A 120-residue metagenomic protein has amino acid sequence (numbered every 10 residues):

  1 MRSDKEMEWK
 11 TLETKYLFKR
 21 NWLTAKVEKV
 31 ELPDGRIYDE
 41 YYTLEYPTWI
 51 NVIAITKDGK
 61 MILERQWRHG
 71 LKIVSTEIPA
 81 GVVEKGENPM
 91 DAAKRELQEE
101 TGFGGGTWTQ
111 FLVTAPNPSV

Functional and structural regions predicted by a protein language model:
R2-Y16: Extended interaction-bearing regions that mediate binding to partners or small molecules
K5-E6, K19-T24, K72: A short, polar/charged loop/turn motif at coil->beta-strand junctions and beta-hairpin connectors
E6-E8, Y41-Y46, I50-R95, E99: Conserved Nudix-box catalytic region and its N-terminal flanking loop in Nudix hydrolases and closely related
L12, L17, I37-Y38, K72 (+2 more regions): A generic, residue-level signal for flexible/boundary positions that often mark functional hotspots
E13-N51, K57: Acidic, metal-coordinating catalytic segment for phosphate/diphosphate chemistry, firing primarily on the Nudix
N21, G35, A80-G81, G86 (+2 more regions): Glycine-centered flexibility sites
T24, L44-P47, R68, E77 (+2 more regions): Active-site segment of metal-dependent pyrophosphate-handling enzymes, primarily the Nudix hydrolase catalytic core
